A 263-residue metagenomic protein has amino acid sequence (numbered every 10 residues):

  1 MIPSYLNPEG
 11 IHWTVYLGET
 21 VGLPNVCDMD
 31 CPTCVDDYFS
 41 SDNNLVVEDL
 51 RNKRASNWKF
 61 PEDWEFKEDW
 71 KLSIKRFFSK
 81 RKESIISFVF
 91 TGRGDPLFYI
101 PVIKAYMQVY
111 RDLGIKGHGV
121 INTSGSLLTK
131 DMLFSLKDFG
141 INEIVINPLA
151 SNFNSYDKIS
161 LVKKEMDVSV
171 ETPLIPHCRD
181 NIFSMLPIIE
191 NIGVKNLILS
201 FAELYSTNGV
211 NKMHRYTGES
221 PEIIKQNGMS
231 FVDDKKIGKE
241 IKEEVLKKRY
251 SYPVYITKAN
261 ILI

Functional and structural regions predicted by a protein language model:
M1-E68: Canonical Radical SAM [4Fe-4S] cluster-binding loop centered on the CxxxCxxC motif and its immediate flanking residues
L23-N25, T33, S40-L45, L72 (+6 more regions): Conserved mixed alpha/beta catalytic, RNA-binding, or beta-rich assembly cores of soluble enzyme, regulatory
F39-E68, S84-Y99, L113-L128, L136-S155 (+2 more regions): Core AdoMet radical
S73, D131-M132: Short acidic active-site motifs
S79-R81, R111, F134-K137, E190: Non-catalytic positions within long, well-ordered alpha-helices that form the structural scaffold/packing of enzyme
I100-R111: N-terminal active-site wall of soluble small-molecule enzyme domains
P101-I103, M132, S155, N181-I182: Residues at alpha-helix caps and immediate loop-helix transition turns in enzyme cores, especially N- and C-cap
D157-L262: Conserved C-terminal portion of the radical SAM core fold that forms the substrate/S-adenosylmethionine-binding
